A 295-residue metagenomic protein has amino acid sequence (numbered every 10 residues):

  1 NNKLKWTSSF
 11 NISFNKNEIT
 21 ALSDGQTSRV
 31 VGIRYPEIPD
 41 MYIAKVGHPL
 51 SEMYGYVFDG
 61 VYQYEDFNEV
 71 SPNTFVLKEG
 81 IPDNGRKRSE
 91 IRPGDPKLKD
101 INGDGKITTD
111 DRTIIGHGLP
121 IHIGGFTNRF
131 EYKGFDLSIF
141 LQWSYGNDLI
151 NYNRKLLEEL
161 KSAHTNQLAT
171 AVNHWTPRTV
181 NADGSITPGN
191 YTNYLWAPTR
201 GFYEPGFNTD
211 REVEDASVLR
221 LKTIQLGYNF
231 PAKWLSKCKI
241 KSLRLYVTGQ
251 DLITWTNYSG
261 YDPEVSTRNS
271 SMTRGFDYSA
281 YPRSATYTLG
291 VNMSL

Functional and structural regions predicted by a protein language model:
N1-G116, E158, W175-I186: Conserved small-residue
N2-K5, N17-S23, F67, G146-Y152 (+3 more regions): Outer-membrane beta-barrel proteins
N2-S8, H122, K133-F135, S217 (+2 more regions): Outer-envelope beta-barrel architecture signal
S8-F10, I139, L245-V247, V291: Membrane-embedded beta-strand positions of outer-membrane beta-barrel proteins
I12-E18, Y132-G134, W143-N147, T223 (+3 more regions): Transmembrane beta-strands of outer-membrane beta-barrel pores
N17, R283-L295: Outer-membrane beta-barrel "beta-signal"
D24-I33, R154-A163, Y258-S270: Flexible, surface-exposed loop regions and adjacent strand-edge segments of Gram-negative outer-membrane beta-barrel
P93, G146-R244, G249-Q250: Extracytoplasmic gating/loop element in the C-terminal half of outer-membrane beta-barrel translocons and assembly
